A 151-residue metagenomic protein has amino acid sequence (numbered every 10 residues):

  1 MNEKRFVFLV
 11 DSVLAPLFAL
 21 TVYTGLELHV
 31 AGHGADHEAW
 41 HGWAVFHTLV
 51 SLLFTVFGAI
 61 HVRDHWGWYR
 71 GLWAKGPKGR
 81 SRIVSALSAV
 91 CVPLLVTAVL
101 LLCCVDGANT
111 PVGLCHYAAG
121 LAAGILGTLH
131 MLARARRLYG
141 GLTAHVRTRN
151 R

Functional and structural regions predicted by a protein language model:
M1-R151: Membrane-embedded alpha-helical bundles that constitute the cytochrome b-like, heme-associated redox core of multi-pass
